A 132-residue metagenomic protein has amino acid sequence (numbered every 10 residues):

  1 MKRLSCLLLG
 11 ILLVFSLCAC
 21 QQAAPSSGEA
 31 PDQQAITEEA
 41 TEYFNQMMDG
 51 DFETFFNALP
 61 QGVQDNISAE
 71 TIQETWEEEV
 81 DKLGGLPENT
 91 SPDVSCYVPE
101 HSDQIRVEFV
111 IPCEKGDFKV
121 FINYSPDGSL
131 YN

Functional and structural regions predicted by a protein language model:
M1-C6: Positively charged n-region of N-terminal signal peptides that target proteins for export
I11-L12: Repetitive helical segments and hydrophobic/amphipathic motifs
F15-A19: C-terminal motif of bacterial Sec signal peptides marking the signal peptidase cleavage site
C20-D49: Short, low-complexity N-terminal intrinsically disordered segments enriched in polar/charged residues
E38, E53-Q104, C113: Short solvent-exposed beta->alpha transition segments
F52-E53, S129: Primarily extracytoplasmic ectodomains and periplasmic/lumenal surface modules that are beta-strand-rich
V107-F109, V120: Hydrophobic residues positioned within well-ordered beta-strands of beta-sheet architectures
D117-N132: Short beta-strand edge/turn micro-motifs at domain boundaries
